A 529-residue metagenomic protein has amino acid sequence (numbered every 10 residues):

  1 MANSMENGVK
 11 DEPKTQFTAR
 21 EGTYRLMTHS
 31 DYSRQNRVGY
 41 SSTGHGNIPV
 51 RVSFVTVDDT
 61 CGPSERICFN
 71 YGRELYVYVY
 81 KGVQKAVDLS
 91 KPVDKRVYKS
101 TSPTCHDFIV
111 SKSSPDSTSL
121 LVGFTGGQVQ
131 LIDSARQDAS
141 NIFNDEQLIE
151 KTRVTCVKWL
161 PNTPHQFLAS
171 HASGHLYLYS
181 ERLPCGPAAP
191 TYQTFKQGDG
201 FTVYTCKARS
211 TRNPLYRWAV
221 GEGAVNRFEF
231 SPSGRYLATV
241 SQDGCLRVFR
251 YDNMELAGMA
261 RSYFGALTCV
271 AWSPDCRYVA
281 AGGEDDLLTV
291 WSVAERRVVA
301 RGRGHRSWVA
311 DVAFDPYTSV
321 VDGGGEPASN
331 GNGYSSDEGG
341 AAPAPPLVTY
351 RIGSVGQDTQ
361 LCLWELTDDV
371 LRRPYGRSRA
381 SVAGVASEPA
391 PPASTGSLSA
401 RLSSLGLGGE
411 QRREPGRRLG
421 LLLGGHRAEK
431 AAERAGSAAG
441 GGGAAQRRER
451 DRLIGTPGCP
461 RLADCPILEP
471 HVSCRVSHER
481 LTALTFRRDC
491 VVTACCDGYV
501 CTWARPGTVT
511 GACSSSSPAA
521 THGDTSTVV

Functional and structural regions predicted by a protein language model:
M1-T104, S114-L121, G127-Q130, Q137-S140 (+1 more regions): Acidic and/or Ser/Thr-rich intrinsically disordered tails and linkers that flank eukaryotic scaffold proteins
H45-D59, S100-S111, K151-W159, A219-E229 (+4 more regions): Canonical WD40 repeat/beta-propeller blade segments in eukaryotic WD-repeat proteins
Y80-D88, L131-F143, S173-Y216, E222 (+12 more regions): Per-blade loop-tip surfaces of WD-repeat and WD-like beta-propellers in eukaryotic adaptors/scaffolds
R96-Y98, E146-E150, W218-V220, A260-S262 (+2 more regions): Surface loop/turn motifs at the tips and blade-to-blade linkers of beta-strand repeat domains
D116-S117, T163-P164, G234, C276 (+3 more regions): Conserved loop/turn motif of beta-propeller repeat scaffolds
F124-T125, S170-S173, V240-D243, A281-D285 (+2 more regions): Conserved strand-to-loop turn within each blade of WD40 beta-propeller repeats
G353, Q360-W364, T485, D489-S514: Blade-level signature of beta-propeller repeat domains, shared across WD40, Kelch, NHL, RCC1 and BNR/Asp-box propellers
